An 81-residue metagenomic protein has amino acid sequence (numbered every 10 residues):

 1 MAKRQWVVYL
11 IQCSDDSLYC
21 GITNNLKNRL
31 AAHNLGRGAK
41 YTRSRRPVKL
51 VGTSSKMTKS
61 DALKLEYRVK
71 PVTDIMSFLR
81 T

Functional and structural regions predicted by a protein language model:
M1-G38, R43-P47, G52-K70, D74-I75 (+1 more regions): GIY-YIG nuclease catalytic motif and its immediate N-terminal context
